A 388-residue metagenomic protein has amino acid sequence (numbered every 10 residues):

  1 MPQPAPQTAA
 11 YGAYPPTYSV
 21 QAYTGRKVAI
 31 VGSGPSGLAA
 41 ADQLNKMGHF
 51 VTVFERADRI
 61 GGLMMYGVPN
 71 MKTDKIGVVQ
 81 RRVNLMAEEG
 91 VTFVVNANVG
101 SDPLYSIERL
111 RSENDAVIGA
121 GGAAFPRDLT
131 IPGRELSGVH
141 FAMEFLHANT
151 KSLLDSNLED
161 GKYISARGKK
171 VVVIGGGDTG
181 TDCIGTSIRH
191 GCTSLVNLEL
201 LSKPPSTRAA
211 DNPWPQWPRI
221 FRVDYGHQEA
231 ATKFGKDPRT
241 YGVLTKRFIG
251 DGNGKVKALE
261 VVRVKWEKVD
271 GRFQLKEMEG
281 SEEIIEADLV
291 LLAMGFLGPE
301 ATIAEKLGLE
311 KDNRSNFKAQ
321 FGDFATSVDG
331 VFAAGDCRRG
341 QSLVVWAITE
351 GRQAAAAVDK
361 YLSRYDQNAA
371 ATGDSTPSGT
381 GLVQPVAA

Functional and structural regions predicted by a protein language model:
P2-A22, N84-V95, P126-H190, D312-S327: Glycine-rich dinucleotide-binding loop and its adjacent helix/turn
A13-V31, S36, M65-Y66, V95-V99 (+5 more regions): Ferredoxin-like iron-sulfur electron-transfer modules
A22-V31, V83-P132, K246-V261, K265-V269 (+2 more regions): Feature captures the FAD/FMN-dependent oxidoreductase FAD-binding
K27, D74-N84, G90-V117, H140 (+11 more regions): Catalytic cores of nucleotide-enabled group-transfer and carboxylate-activating enzymes in metabolic and assembly-line
V28-G100, R127, P132-R134, E144 (+5 more regions): Beta1-alpha1 glycine-rich phosphate/pyrophosphate-binding loop at the start of Rossmann-like nucleotide-binding domains
G32-P35, G175-G177, D336: Glycine-rich Rossmann-fold phosphate-binding loop(s) that bind the pyrophosphate of adenine dinucleotide cofactors
E135-G168, E267-Q341: FAD-site-proximal beta/loop scaffold in flavoenzymes
G180-C183, H190, A334-N368: A conserved FAD-binding loop/helix module that cradles the flavin
